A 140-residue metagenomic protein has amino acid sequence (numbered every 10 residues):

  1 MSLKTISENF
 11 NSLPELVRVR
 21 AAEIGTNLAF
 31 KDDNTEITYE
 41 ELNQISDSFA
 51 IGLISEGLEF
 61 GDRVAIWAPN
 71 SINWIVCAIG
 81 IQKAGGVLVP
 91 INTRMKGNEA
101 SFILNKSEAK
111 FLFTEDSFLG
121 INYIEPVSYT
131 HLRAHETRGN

Functional and structural regions predicted by a protein language model:
M1-L3: Short, contiguous pre-domain boundary segments
S7-F10, T26-I79, K96-S101: Conserved AMP-binding/adenylate-forming core of the ANL superfamily
V17, C77, V127-T130: Aromatic/hydrophobic pocket-lining residues that form π-stacking "cages" and hydrophobic walls in ligand
V17, W67, W74-I75, N92 (+1 more regions): Tryptophan-centric aromatic hotspots in well-structured domains and transmembrane helices
V19-G25: Flexible acidic/glycine-rich loop/turn elements at helix↔coil and beta-strand↔loop transitions within catalytic cores
E56, K83-R133, R138: Structural core segment of the AMP-binding/adenylate-forming
